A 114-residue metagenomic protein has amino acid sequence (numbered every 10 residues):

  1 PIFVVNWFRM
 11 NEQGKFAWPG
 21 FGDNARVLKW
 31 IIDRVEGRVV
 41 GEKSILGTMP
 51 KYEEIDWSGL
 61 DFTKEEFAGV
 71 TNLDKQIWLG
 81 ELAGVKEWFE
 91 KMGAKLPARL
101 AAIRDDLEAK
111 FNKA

Functional and structural regions predicted by a protein language model:
P1-A114: Flexible, glycine-rich loop/tail regions that form catalytic "lids" or insertion modules at the edges of active sites
